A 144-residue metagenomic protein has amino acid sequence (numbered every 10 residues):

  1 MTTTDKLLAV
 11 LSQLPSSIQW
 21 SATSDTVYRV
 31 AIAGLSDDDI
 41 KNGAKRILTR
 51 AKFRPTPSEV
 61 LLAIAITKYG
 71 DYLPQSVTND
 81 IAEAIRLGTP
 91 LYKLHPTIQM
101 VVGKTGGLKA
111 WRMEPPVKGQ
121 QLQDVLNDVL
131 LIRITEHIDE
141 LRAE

Functional and structural regions predicted by a protein language model:
M1-E144: Charged interaction scaffolds used for protein-protein
